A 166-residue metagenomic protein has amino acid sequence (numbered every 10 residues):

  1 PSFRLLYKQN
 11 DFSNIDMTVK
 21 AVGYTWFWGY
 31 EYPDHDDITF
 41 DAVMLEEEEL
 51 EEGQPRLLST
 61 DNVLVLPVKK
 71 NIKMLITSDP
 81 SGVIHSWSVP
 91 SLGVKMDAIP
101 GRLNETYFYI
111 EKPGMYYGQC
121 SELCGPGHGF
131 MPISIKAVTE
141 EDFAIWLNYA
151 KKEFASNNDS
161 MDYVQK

Functional and structural regions predicted by a protein language model:
P1-K166: Non-transmembrane, membrane-proximal soluble domains of secreted or membrane proteins
